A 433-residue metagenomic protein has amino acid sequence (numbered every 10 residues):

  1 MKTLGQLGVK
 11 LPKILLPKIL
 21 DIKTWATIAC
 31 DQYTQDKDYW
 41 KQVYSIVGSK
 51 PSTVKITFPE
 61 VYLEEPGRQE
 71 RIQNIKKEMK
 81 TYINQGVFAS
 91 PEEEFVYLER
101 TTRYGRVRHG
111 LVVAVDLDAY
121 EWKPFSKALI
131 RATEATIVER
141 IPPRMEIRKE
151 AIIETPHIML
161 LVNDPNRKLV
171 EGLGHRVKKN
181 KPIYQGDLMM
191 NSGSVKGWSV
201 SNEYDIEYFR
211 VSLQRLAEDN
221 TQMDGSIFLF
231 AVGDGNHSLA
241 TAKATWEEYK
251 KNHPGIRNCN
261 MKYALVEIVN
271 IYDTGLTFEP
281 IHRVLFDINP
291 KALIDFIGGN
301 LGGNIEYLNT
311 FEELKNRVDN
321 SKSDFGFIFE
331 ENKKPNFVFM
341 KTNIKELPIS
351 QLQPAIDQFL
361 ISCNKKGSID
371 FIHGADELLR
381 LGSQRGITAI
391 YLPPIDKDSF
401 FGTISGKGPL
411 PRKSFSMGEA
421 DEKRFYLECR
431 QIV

Functional and structural regions predicted by a protein language model:
M1-S192, S201, Q214-D219, I227 (+3 more regions): N-terminal extension/subdomain marker
Y44, H253-G255, N316-R317, S414-E419: Short proline/glycine-enriched turn/loop segments at secondary-structure junctions
L161, L347-V433: Charged substrate- and nucleic-acid-binding regions of tRNA-handling and nucleotidyl-transfer enzymes, centered on
D187-F209, M340-I344: Glycine-rich phosphate-binding "P-loop"
Y208-H253: Active-site beta-strand/loop microenvironment that shapes enzyme catalytic pockets
N236-I297: Catalytic or ion-translocation cores adjacent to nucleophile or general acid/base/metal-coordination motifs in diverse
N270-P335: C-terminal amphipathic alpha-helical segment
R283-A292, I297, G326-G374, R380: Basic, Gly/Ser/Thr-rich N-terminal segments that form RNA-phosphate-binding interfaces in CRISPR RAMP
